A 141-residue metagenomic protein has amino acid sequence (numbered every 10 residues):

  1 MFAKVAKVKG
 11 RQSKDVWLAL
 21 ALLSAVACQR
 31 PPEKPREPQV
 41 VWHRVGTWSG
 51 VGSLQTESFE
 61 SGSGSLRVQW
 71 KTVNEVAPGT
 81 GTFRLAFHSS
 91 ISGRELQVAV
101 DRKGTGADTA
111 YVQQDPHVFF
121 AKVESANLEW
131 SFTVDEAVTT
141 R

Functional and structural regions predicted by a protein language model:
M1-Q12: Short, low-complexity, charge-dense intrinsically disordered segments
S13-A19: Sec-dependent signal peptide recognition, specifically the positively charged N-region followed immediately by
A25-A27: C-terminal motif of bacterial Sec signal peptides marking the signal peptidase cleavage site
Q29-R141: Acidic, Ser/Thr/Pro
